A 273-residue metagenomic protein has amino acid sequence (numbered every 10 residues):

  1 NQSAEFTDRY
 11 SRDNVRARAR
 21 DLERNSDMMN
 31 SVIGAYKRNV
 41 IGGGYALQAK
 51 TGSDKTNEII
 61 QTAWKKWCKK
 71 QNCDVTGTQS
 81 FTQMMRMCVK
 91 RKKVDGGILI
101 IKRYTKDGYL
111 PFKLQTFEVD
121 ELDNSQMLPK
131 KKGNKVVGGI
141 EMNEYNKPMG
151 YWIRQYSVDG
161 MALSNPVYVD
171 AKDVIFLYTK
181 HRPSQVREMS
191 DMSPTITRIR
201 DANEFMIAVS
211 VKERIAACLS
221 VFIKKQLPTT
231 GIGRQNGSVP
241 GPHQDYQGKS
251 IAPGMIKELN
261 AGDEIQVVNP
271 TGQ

Functional and structural regions predicted by a protein language model:
N1-R9: Intrinsically disordered, low-structural-confidence terminal and linker regions
Q2, V137, G254-K257: Generic secretory/membrane-interface signal
D21-P183: Structured, mid-chain assembly/scaffold modules that mediate subunit interfaces within large macromolecular complexes
L177-Q273: Extended, charged amphipathic alpha-helical segments
